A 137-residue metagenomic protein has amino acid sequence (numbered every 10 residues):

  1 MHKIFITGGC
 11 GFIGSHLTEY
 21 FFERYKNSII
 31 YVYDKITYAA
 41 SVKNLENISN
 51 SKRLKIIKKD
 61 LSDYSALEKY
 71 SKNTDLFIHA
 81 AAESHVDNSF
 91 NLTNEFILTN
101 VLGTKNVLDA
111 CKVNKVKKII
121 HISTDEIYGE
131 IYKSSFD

Functional and structural regions predicted by a protein language model:
M1-D137: N-terminal Rossmann-like NAD(P)+-binding domain of SDR-like oxidoreductases, especially those catalyzing
